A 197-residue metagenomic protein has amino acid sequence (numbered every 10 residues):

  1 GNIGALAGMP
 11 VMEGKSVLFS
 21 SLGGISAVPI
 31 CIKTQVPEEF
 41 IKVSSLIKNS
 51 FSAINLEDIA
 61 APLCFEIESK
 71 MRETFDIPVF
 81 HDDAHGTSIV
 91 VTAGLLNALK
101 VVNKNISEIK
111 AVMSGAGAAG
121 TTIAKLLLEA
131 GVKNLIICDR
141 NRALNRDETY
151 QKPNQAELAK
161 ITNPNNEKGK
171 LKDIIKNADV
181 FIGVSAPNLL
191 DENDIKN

Functional and structural regions predicted by a protein language model:
G1-G23, I89-I182: Glycine-rich phosphate/diphosphate-binding loop of Rossmann-like nucleotide-binding domains
G1-I109: Glycine/serine-rich phosphate-binding loop and adjoining beta1-alpha1 elements at the start of nucleotide-handling
I30, E57, D82, S114 (+2 more regions): Generic beta-strand/beta-sheet core signal
I41-S44, K172, E192: Short hydrophobic/charged patches on amphipathic alpha-helices used for structural packing and interfaces
I47-K48, I174-K176, N197: Flexible, charged surface loops at secondary-structure boundaries
N55-D58, V180-N197: ADP-ribose/adenylate-binding Rossmann-like module
F65-E66, I123, D147, D191-N193: Short glycine-/acidic-enriched loop or helix-start segments at secondary-structure transitions that form or flank
R72-E73, L128-A130, K196: Short, surface-exposed basic-aromatic patches at helix termini and helix-loop junctions that form
